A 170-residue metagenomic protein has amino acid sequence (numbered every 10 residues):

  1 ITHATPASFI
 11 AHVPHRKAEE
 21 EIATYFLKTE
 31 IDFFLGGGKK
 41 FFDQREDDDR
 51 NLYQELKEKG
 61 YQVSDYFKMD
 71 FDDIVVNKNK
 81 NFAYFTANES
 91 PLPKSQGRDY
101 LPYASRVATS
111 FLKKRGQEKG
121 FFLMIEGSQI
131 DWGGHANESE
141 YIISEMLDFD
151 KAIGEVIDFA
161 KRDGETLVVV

Functional and structural regions predicted by a protein language model:
I1-R115, S128: His/Asp/Glu-rich, glycine-adjacent segments that coordinate divalent cations and/or stabilize oxyanion chemistry on
A4-F9, E89-P93, G116-G120, M124-E155: Active-site His/acidic residue clusters
A83, K119-I125, T166-V168: Generic beta-sheet signal
S105, T109, G133, A160: Functionally constrained cores in energy, signaling, and assembly domains
R115-E118, R162-G164: Glycine-rich phosphate-binding loop signature in dinucleotide/nucleotide-binding domains
L147-V170: Metal-dependent active-site segment of extracytoplasmic phospho-/sulfohydrolases and closely related
